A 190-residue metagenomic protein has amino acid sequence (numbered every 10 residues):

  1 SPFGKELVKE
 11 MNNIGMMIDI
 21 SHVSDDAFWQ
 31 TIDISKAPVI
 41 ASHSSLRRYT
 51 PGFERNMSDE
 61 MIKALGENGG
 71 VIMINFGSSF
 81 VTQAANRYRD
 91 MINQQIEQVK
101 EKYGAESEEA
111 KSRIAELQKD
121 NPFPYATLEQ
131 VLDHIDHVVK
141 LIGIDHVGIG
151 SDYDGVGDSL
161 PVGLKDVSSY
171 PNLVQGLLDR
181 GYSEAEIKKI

Functional and structural regions predicted by a protein language model:
S1-D19, V23-I40, E54-G70, Q130-D145: Histidine/acidic residue-rich metal-binding segments in metalloenzymes
G15, T50, D120-P124, S159-G163 (+1 more regions): Second-shell loop/turn segments in exported
I18, I72, D152, I187: Divalent metal-coordination and catalytic microenvironments
V23-W29, L46-Y49, S79-T82, G155-G157: Active-site environment of divalent metal-dependent phosphoester hydrolases
S58-R113: Aromatic-lined glycan-binding groove of carbohydrate-active enzymes
I74-S79, I142-L164: Short acidic/histidine-rich active-site segments
E109-D133, H137: Intrinsically disordered, low-complexity acidic Ser/Thr-rich regulatory segments
K165-I190: Mid-to-C-terminal alpha-helical segments outside catalytic/metal-binding sites
